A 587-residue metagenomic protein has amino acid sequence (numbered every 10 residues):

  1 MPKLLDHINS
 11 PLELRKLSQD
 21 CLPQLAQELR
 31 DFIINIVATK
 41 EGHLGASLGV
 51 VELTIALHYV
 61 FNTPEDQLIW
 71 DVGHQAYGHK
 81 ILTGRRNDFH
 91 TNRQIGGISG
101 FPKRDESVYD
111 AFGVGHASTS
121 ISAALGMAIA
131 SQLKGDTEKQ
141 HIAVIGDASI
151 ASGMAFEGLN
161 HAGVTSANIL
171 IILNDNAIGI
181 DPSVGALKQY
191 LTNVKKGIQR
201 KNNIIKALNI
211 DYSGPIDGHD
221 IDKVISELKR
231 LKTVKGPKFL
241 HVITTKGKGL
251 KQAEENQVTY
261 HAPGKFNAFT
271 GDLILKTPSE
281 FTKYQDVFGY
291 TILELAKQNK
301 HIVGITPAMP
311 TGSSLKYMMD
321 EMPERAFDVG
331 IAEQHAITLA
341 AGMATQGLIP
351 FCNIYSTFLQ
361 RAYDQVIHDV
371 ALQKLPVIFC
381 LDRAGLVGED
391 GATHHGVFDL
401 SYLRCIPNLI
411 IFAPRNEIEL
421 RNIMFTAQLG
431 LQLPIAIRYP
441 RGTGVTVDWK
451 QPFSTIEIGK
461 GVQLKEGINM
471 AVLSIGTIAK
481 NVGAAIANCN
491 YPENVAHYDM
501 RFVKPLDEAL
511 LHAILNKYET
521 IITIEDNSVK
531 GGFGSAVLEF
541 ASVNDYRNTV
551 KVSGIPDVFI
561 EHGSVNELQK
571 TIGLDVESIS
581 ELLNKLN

Functional and structural regions predicted by a protein language model:
M1-T83, K206-A207, P215-I221, V234 (+1 more regions): N-terminal amphipathic, basic-rich helices that act as targeting or association modules
D31-A38, S99-V114, D136-I142, K316-G330 (+3 more regions): Glycine/charged-rich beta-loop-alpha catalytic/anionic-binding loops adjacent to active sites
E41-V50, W70-H74, P102-A123, I145-S149 (+7 more regions): Active-site nucleophile and cofactor-binding loops and adjacent substrate-binding regions of central metabolic enzymes
H43-T165, Y284, I302, P307 (+1 more regions): Cofactor-binding active-site loop characterized by glycine-rich and histidine/acidic residues
Q67, L250-L359, Q365-L375, E457 (+1 more regions): Non-catalytic terminal/interface segments that mediate subunit docking, oligomerization, and allosteric communication
N87-I98, V164-I178, A371-R383: A glycine-rich helix N-cap at a beta->alpha junction
D110-F281, Q285-Y290, L409-Y518: Glycine-rich ThDP/TPP pyrophosphate-binding loop and its adjacent helix/strand module within ThDP-dependent enzymes
F266-T277, G388-D390, I410, S535-N587: Peripheral docking tails and interdomain loops at the edges of cofactor- or intermediate-handling domains
